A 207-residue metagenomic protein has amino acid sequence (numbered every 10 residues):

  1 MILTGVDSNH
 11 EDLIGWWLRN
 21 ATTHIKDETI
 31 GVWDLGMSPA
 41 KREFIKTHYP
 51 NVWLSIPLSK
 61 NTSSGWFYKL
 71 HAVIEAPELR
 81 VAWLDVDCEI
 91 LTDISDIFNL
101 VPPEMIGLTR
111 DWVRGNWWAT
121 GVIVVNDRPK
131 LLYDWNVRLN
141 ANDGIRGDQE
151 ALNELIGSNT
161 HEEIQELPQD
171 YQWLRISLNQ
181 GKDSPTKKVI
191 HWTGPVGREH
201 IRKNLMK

Functional and structural regions predicted by a protein language model:
M1-N61, N159, T193-I201, M206-K207: N-terminal anchoring/stem segment of glycosyltransferases
S8-H10, M37-S38, C88-E89, W112-G115 (+3 more regions): Short, solvent-exposed loop/turn segments at secondary-structure junctions
N20, F44, A72, E150-L155: Amphipathic alpha-helical segments that form well-ordered structural scaffolds and often line/cohere around active
E28, E78-R80, E162-E163, T186: Short coil/turn segments at beta-strand junctions that form active-site/ligand-binding loops
T29-G36, A82, I106-L108, V189-I190: Short, hydrophobic beta-strand segments that form beta-sheet elements in well-ordered domains
K41-R42, S63-S64, W118, L174-G181: Short, solvent-exposed polar/charged micro-motifs at secondary-structure junctions
S64-W118, V122-V125, P129: GT-A fold catalytic core of metal-dependent nucleotide-sugar glycosyltransferases, centered on the diacidic
N126-K207: Catalytic core and acceptor-binding pocket of nucleotide-sugar-dependent glycosyltransferases
